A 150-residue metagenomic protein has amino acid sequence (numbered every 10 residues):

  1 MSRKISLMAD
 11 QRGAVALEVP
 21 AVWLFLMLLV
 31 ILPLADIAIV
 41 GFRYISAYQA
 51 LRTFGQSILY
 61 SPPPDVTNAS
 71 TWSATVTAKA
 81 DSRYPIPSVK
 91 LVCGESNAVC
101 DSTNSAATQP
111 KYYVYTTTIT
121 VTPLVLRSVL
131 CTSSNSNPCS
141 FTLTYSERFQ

Functional and structural regions predicted by a protein language model:
S2-T77: Alpha-helical assembly-interface signal, strongest on the long, hydrophobic N-terminal helix that forms
D10, T108-P110, P138-T142: Short, solvent-exposed coil/turn segments
E18-P20, I37-A38, A69, C93-E95 (+1 more regions): A short linear-motif detector with a strong N-terminal bias
W23, P64, N97, R127-T132: A generic structural micro-environment signature that highlights single residues at secondary-structure boundaries
D36, N104-A106, S134-S136: Residues embedded in well-ordered secondary-structure elements
Q49, T53-T120, S146-R148: Short amphipathic secondary-structure patches
T118-Q150: Low-complexity, S/T/G/P-rich flexible repeat/linker segments used as non-globular hinges and stalks within
